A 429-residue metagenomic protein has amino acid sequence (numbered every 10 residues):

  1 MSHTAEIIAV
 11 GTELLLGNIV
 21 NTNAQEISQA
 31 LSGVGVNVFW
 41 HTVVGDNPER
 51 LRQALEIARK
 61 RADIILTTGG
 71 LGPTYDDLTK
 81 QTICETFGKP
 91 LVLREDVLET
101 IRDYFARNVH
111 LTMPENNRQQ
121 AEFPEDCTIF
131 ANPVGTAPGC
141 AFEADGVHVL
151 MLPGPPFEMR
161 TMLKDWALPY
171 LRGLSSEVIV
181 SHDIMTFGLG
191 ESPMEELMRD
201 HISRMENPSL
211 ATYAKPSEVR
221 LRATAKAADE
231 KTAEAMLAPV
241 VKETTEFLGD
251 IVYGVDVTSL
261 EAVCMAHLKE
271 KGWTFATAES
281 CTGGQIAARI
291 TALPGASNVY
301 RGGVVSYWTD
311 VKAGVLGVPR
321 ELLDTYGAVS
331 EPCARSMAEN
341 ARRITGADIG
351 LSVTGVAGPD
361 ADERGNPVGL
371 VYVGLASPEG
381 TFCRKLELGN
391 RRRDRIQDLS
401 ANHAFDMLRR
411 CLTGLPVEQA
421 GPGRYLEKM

Functional and structural regions predicted by a protein language model:
S2-H41, K231-A235: Glycine-rich phosphate/diphosphate-binding loop of Rossmann-like nucleotide-binding domains
A5-I7, V149, F275: Conserved hydrophobic helix-helix packing surfaces used for dimerization/oligomerization
V10-T12, T67-Y75, P153-G154, K226-A227 (+1 more regions): Glycine-rich beta-strand-to-loop/alpha-helix junction loops that act as flexible
W40-R50, L388-R391: Short beta->alpha junction loops
R50-E56, K60, L78-L174: Proline/glycine-rich low-complexity loops and linkers
Q119, T232-M429: Short alpha-helical segments enriched in small residues
F142-S217, R222-T224, T232-L237: Accessory alpha-helical/coil subdomains and C-terminal extensions that flank or cap enzyme catalytic cores
